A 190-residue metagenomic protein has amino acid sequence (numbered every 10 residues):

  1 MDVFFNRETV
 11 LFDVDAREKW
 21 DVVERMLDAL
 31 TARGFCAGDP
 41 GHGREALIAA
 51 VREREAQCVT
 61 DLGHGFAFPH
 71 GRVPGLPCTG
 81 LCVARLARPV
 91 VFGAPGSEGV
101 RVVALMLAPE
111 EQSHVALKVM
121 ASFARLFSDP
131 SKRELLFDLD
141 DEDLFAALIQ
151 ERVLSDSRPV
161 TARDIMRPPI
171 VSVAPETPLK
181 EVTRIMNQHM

Functional and structural regions predicted by a protein language model:
M1-H189: Cytosolic covalent-transfer regions centered on His/Cys nucleophiles that carry phosphoryl or persulfide groups
